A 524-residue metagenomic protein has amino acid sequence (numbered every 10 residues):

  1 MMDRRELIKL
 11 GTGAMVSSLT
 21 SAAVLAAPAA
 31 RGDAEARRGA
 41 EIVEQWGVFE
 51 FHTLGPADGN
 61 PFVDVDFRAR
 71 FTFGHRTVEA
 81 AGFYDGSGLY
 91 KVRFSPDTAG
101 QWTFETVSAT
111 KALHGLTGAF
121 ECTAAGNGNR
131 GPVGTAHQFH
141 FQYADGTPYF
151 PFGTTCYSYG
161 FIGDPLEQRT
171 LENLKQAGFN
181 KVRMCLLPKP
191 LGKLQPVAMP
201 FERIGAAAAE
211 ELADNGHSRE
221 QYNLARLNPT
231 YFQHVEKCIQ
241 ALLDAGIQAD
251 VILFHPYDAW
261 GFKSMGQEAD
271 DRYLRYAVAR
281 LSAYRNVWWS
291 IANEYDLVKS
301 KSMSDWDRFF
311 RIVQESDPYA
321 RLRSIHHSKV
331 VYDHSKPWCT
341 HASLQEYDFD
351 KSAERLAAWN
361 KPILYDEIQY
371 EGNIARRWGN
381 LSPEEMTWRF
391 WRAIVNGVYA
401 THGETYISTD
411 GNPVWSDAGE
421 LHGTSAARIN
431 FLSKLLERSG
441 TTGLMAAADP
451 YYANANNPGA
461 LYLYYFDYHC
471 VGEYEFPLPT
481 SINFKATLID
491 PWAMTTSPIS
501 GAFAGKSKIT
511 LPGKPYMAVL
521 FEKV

Functional and structural regions predicted by a protein language model:
M1, A22-E41: C-terminal segment of N-terminal export signals and the immediately downstream linker at the start of the mature
E6-P28: N-terminal export signals
G32-H75, A80-F83, E121-A124, Y451-A453: Non-catalytic, glycine-rich low-complexity segments
T72, R130, G134-K351: Active-site mouth of glycoside hydrolases
A81-A136: Extended acidic/polar, glycine-enriched regions that form or flank non-catalytic beta-rich accessory modules
K91-F94, K506-P512: Exposed aromatic-hydrophobic patches
K336-T409: Catalytic-core region of carbohydrate-active enzymes that cleave or remodel glycosidic bonds
G372-N373, E385-S500, P512-K523: Aromatic- and carboxylate-lined catalytic core of secreted/periplasmic carbohydrate-active enzymes
